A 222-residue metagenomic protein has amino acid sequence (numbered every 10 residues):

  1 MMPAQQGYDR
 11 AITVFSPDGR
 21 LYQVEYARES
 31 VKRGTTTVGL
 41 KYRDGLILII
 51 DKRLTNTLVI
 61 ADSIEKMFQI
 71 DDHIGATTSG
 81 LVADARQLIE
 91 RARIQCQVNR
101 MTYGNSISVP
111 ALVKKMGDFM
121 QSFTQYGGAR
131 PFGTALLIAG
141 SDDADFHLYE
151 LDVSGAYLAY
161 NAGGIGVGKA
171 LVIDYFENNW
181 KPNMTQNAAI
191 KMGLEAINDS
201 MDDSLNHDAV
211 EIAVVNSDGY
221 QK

Functional and structural regions predicted by a protein language model:
M1-K222: Long, low-complexity N-terminal extensions
